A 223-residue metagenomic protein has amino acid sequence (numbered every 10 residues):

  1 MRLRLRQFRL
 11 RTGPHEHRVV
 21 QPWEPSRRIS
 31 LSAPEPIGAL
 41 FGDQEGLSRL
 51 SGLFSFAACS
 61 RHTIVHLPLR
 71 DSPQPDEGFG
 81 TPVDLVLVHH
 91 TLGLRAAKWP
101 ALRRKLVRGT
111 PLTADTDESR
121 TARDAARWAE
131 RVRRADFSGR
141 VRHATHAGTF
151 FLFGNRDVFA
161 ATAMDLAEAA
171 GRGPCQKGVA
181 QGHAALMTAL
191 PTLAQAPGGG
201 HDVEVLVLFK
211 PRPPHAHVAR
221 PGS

Functional and structural regions predicted by a protein language model:
M1-S223: Positively charged, low-complexity terminal tracts and the immediately adjacent first secondary-structure elements
